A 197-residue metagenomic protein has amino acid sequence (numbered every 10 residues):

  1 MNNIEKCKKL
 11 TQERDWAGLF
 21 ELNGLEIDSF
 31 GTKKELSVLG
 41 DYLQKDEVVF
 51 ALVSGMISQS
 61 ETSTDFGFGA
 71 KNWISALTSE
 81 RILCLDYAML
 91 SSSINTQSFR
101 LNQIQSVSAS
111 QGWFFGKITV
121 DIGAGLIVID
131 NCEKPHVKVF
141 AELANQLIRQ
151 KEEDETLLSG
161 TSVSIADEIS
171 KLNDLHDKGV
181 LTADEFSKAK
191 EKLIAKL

Functional and structural regions predicted by a protein language model:
M1-W73, L77, D86-E168: Acidic, Ser/Thr- and proline-rich intrinsically disordered linker/docking segments of eukaryotic scaffolds
S159-L197: Cys/His-rich metal-coordination motifs, chiefly Zn-binding "fingers/knuckles"
